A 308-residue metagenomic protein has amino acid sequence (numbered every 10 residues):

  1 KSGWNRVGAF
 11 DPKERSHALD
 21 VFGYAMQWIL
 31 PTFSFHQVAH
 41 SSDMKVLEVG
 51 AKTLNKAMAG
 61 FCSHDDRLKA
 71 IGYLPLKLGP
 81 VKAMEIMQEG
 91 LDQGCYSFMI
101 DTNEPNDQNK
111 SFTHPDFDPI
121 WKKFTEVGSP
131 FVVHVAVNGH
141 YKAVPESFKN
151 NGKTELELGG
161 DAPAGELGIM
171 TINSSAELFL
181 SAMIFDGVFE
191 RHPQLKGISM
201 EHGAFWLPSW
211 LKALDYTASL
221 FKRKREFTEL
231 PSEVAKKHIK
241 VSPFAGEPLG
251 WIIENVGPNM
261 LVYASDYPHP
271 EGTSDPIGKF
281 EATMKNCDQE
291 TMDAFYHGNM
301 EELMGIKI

Functional and structural regions predicted by a protein language model:
K1-M26, T53-S63, E85-Q88, D186-G187 (+6 more regions): Mid-to-C-terminal alpha-helical segments outside catalytic/metal-binding sites
K1-W4, F35-S41, G160-I169, I277: Short glycine/proline-rich turn/loop motifs
S2-V7, H17-S41, L68-L74, Y96-I100: Divalent metal-dependent hydrolysis catalytic cores, especially in the metallo-beta-lactamase
W4, G8, D43-L54, G79 (+7 more regions): Residue-level preference for long, well-ordered alpha-helices that form the structural scaffold of enzyme catalytic
Q27-I29, F35-H40, G79-P80, N106-Q108 (+3 more regions): Short catalytic/ligand-binding loop motif for oxyanion handling, primarily in non-cytosolic enzymes, centered on
S34-C62, G79-D92, D107-H114, D118: Active-site loop-helix segments enriched in His/Asp/Glu that coordinate and activate a nucleophilic water at divalent
H40-M44, L211-Y216, M284: A short secondary-structure junction motif
L68-K69, L76, E85-V262: Catalytic pocket-lining loop regions of alpha/beta-barrel enzymes, especially the amidohydrolase/enolase/GH5 lineages
